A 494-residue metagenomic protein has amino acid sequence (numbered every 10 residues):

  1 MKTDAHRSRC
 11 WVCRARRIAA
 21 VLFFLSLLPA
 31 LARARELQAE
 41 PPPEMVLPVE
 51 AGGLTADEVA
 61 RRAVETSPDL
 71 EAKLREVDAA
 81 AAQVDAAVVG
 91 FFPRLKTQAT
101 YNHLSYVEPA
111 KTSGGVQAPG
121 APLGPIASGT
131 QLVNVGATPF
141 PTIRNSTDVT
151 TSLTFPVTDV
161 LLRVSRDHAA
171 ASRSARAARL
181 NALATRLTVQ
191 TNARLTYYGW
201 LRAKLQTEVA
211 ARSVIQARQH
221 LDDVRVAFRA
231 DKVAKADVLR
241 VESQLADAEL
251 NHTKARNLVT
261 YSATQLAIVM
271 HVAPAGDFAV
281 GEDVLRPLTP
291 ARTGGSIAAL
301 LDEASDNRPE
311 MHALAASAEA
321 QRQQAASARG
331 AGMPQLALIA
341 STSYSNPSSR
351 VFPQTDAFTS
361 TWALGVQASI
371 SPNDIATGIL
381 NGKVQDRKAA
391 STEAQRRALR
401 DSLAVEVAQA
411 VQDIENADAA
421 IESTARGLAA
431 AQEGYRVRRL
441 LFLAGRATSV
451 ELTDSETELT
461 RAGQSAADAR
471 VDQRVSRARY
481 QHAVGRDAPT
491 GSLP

Functional and structural regions predicted by a protein language model:
D4-A19: Bacterial N-terminal signal peptides that target proteins for export
V12-C13, L31-E36, H103-S105, R400 (+1 more regions): Acidic, low-complexity, intrinsically disordered peripheral segments
I18-P29: Bacterial N-terminal signal peptides
A34-Y101, Y106-E108, V157-T158, S172 (+6 more regions): Bacterial Sec-pathway N-terminal export signals of envelope proteins
P41-G52, Q98-L153, D283-G294, A326 (+2 more regions): Small/polar, glycine/serine/threonine/aspartate-rich low-complexity segments that form flexible
R61-E71, D78-R94, A137-I143, S152-A169 (+7 more regions): A glycine-/polar-enriched beta->alpha junction
A182-E303, D413, A417, V437 (+3 more regions): Periplasmic alpha-helical coiled-coil/stalk elements that build and connect Gram-negative outer-membrane
F228-K232, F442-R446, A483: A short glycine-centered flexible hinge/capping loop motif at secondary-structure junctions
